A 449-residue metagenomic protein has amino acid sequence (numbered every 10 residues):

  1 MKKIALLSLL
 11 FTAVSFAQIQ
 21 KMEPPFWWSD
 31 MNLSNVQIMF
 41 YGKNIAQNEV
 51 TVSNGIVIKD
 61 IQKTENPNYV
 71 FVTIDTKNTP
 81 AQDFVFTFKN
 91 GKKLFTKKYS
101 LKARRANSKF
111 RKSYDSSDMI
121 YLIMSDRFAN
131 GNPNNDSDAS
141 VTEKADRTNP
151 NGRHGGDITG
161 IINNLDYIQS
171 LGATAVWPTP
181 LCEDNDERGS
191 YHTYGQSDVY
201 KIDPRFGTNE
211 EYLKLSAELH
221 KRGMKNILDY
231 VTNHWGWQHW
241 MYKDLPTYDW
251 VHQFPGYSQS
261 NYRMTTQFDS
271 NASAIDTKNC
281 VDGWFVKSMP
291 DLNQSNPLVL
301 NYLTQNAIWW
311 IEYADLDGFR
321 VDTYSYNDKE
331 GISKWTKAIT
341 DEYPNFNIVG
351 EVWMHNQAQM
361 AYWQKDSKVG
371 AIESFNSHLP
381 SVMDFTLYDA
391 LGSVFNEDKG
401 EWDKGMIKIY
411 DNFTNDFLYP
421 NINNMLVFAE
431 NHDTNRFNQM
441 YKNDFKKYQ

Functional and structural regions predicted by a protein language model:
I4-A13: Sec-dependent N-terminal signal peptides
Q18-A46, A103: Beta-strand/beta-sandwich contexts
K63-S113: Extended acidic/polar, glycine-enriched regions that form or flank non-catalytic beta-rich accessory modules
G91-M224: N-terminal structural segment of carbohydrate-active enzymes
R111, M119, L165, W240-M289 (+1 more regions): Core domains of carbohydrate- and sulfate-ester-processing enzymes
S137-S140, D186-I202, T232-D276, A358-S374: Aromatic- and acidic-residue-enriched segments that line the glycan-binding/catalytic groove of carbohydrate-active
K144-T159, G195-N209, F285-L300, D317-Y326 (+2 more regions): The substrate-binding groove and active-site-proximal loops of carbohydrate-active enzymes, especially glycoside
S216, H220, H234, N306-I308 (+3 more regions): Active-site-proximal helices and loops of the catalytic beta/alpha 8
